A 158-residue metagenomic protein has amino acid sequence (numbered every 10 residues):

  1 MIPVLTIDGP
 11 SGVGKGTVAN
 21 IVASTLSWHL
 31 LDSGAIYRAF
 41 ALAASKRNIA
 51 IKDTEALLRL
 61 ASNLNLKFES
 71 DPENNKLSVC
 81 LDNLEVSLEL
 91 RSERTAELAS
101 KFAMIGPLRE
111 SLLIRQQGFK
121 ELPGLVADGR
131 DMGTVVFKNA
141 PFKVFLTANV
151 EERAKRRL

Functional and structural regions predicted by a protein language model:
L5-I7: Hydrophobic anchor at the beta1->P-loop junction of P-loop NTPases
P10: P-loop (Walker A) phosphate-binding loop of NTP-binding proteins
V13: ATP-binding Walker
G16: Walker A/P-loop
A23-S33, K46-A50: Post-Walker A helix-loop "phosphate-sensing" segment adjacent to the P-loop in P-loop NTPases
I36-G124, T134-V136, E151-K155: ATP-dependent small-molecule kinase phosphotransfer cores that center on conserved nucleotide phosphate-binding segments
K138-L158: Conserved phosphate-donor/acceptor-positioning beta-strand/loop module used by diverse small-molecule
